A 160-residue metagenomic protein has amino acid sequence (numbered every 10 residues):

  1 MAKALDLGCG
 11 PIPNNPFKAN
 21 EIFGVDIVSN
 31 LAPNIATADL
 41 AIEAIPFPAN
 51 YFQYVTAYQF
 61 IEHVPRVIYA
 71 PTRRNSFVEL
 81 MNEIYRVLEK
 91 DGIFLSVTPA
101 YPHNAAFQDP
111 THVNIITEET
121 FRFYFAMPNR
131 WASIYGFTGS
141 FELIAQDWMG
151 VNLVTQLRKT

Functional and structural regions predicted by a protein language model:
A2-A44: Class I SAM-dependent methyltransferase SAM/SAH-binding core
I42-T56: A short acidic, Gly/Pro-enriched loop at the edge of an enzyme's catalytic core that lines a small-molecule cofactor
Y54-F60, R66: A short beta-strand submotif of the Rossmann-like class I SAM-dependent methyltransferase core that lines
R73-K90: A short glycine-rich, Lys/Arg-flanked "PGG" loop and its adjoining helix->strand segment in the class I
D91-T98: Conserved beta-strand signature within the Rossmann-like core of class I S-adenosyl-L-methionine
P99-N104: Short "lid" loop at the C-terminus of a central beta-strand within the Rossmann-like core of SAM-dependent
A106-Y135: Conserved Class I S-adenosyl-L-methionine
F141-T160: Core SAM-dependent methyltransferase catalytic element
